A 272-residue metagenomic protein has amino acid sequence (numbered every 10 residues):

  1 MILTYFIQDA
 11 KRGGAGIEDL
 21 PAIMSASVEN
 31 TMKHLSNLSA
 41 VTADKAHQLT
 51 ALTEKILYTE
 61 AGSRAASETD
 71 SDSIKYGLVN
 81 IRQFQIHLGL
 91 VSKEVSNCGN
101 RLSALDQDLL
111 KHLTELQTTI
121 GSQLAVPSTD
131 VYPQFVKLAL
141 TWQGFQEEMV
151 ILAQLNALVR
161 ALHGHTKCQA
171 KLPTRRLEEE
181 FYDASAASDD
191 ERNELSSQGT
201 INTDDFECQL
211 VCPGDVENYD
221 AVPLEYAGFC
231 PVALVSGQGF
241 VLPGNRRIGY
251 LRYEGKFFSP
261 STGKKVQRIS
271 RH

Functional and structural regions predicted by a protein language model:
M1-K256, K264, H272: Intrinsically disordered, low-complexity terminal tails and linkers in eukaryotic proteins, enriched in charged/polar
